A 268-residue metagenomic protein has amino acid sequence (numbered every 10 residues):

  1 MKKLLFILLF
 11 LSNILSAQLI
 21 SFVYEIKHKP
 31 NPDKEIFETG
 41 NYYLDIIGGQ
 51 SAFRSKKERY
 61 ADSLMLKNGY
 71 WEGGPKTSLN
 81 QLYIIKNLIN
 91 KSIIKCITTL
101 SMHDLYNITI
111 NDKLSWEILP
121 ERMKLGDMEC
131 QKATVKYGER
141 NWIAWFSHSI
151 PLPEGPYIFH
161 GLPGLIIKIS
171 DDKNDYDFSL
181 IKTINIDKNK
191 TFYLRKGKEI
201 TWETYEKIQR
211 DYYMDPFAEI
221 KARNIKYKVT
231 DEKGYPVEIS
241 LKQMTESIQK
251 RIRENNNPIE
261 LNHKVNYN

Functional and structural regions predicted by a protein language model:
M1-V23: Bacterial Sec-dependent N-terminal signal peptides
L5, F10, Y106-I108, S170: Homeobox/homeodomain signature
N13-L19, Q81, I85-K86, L152-P163: Short, surface-exposed loop and linker segments with low hydrophobicity and enrichment for Pro/Ser/Thr
S16-K124, E129, I143, N174-N268: Extracellular or lumenal secretory-pathway regions
K132: Active-site-proximal beta-strand elements of phosphoester/diester hydrolases
V135, E139-R195: Gly/Pro-enriched, hydrophobic low-complexity segments that function as extracytoplasmic propeptides/linkers
